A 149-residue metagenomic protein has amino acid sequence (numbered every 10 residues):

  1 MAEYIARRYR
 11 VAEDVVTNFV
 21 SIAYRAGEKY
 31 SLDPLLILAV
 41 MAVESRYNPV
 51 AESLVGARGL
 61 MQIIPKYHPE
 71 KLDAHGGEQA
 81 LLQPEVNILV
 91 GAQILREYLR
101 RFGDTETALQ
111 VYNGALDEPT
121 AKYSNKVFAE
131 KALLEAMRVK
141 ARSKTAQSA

Functional and structural regions predicted by a protein language model:
M1-A149: Catalytic glycan-binding domains that act on GlcNAc-containing polysaccharides
